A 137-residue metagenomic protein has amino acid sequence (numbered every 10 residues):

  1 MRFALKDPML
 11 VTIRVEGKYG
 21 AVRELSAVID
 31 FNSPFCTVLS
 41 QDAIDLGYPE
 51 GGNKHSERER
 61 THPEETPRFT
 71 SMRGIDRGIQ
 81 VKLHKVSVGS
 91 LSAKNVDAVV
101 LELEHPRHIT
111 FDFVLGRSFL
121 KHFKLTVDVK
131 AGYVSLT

Functional and structural regions predicted by a protein language model:
M1-T137: Pepsin/retropepsin-fold aspartyl endopeptidases
